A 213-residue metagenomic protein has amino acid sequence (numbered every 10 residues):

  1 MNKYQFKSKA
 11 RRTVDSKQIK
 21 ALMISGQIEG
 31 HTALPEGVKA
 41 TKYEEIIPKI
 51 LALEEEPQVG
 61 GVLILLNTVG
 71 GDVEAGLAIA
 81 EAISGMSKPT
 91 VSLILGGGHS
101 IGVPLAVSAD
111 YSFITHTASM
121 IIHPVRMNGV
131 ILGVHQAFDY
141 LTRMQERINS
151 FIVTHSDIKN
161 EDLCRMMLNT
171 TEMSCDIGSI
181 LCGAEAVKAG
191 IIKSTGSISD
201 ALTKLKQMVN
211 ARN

Functional and structural regions predicted by a protein language model:
M1-V103, V107-N213: N-terminal organellar transit peptides
